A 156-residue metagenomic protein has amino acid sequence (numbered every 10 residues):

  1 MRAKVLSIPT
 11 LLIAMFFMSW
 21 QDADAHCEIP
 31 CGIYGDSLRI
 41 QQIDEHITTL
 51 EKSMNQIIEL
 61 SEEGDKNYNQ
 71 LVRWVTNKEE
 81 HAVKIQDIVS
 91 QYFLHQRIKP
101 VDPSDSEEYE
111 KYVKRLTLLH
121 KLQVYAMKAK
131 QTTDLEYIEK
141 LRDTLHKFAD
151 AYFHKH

Functional and structural regions predicted by a protein language model:
M1-P9: Bacterial N-terminal signal peptides that target proteins for export
M15-D22: C-terminal segment of classical bacterial N-terminal signal peptides
A23-K66, R73: Immediate post-signal-peptide N-terminus of mature secreted/exported proteins
C31, G35-Q42, N67-W74, E107-K114 (+2 more regions): Non-transmembrane, amphipathic alpha-helical segments
Q42-E45, T49-K52, Q56, N77 (+6 more regions): Charged, amphipathic alpha-helical oligomerization/scaffolding segments
M54-Q96: Alpha-helical segments in soluble extracytoplasmic regions
Q91-Y112: Membrane-interface helix-loop-helix modules in multi-pass inner-membrane proteins
E108-K155: Helix-rich interaction surfaces within compact, conserved domain-sized segments that mediate assembly or partner
